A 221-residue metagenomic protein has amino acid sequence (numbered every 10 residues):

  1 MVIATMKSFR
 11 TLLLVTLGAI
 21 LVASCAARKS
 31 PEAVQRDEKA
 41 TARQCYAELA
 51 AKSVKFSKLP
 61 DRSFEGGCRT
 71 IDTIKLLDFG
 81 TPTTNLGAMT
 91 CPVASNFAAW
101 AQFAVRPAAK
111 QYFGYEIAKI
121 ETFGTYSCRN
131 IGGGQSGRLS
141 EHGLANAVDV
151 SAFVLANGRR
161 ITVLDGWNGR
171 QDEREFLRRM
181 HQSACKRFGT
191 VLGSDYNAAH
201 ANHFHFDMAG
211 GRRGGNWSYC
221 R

Functional and structural regions predicted by a protein language model:
I3-L13: Bacterial N-terminal signal peptides that target proteins for export
L21-S24: C-terminal motif of bacterial Sec signal peptides marking the signal peptidase cleavage site
A26-R28: Bacterial signal peptide processing site
P31-R36, G87-N96, S136, V163-Q171: Second-shell loop/turn segments in exported
A33-C45: N-terminal module-boundary/linker segments of secreted carbohydrate-active enzymes
C45-I120: Active-site acidic/histidine clusters and adjacent loop/turn architecture that either coordinate catalytic ions
S57, E65, I71, R106 (+2 more regions): Catalytic cores and adjacent binding grooves of peptidoglycan-active enzymes
Q111-A145: Active-site-adjacent substructure of cysteine-protease-like catalytic cores
